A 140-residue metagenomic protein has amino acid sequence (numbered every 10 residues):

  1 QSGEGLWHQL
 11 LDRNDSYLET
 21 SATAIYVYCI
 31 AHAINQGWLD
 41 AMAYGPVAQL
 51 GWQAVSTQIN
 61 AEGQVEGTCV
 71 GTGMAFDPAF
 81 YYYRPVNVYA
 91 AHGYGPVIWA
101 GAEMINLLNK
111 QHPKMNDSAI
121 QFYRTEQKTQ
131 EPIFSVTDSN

Functional and structural regions predicted by a protein language model:
Q1-L10: Oxyanion-binding "anion nests"
S2, N60, D138: Acidic surface patches and DE-rich sequence motifs
G3, G95, Q130-I133: Intrinsic structural disorder/low-complexity segments
R13, Y17-L18, A22-E126: CBM-like carbohydrate-recognition segments
F122-N140: Surface-exposed, proline-anchored Ser/Thr-rich loop/turn motifs
